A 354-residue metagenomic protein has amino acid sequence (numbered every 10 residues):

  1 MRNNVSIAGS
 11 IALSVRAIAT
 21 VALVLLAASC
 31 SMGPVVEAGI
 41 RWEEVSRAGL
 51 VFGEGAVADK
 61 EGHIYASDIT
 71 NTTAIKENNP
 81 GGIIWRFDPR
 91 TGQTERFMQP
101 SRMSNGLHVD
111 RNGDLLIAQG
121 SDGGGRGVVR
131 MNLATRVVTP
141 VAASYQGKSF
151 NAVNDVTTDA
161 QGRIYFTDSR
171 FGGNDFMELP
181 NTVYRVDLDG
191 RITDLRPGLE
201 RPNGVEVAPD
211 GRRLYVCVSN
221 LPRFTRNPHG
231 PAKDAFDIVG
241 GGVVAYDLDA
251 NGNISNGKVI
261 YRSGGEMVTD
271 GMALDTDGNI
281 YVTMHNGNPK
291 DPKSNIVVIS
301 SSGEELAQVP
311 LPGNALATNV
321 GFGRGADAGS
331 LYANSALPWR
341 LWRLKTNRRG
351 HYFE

Functional and structural regions predicted by a protein language model:
M1-R2, A250: Accessible peptide chain termini
R2-A19: Bacterial N-terminal signal peptides that target proteins for export
N4-S6, S29-M32: Intrinsically disordered low-complexity regions specifically enriched for long asparagine
R16-A28: Bacterial N-terminal signal peptides
C30-E354: Sequence-structural signature of mature extracellular/luminal beta-sheet repeat domains, prominently beta-propellers
